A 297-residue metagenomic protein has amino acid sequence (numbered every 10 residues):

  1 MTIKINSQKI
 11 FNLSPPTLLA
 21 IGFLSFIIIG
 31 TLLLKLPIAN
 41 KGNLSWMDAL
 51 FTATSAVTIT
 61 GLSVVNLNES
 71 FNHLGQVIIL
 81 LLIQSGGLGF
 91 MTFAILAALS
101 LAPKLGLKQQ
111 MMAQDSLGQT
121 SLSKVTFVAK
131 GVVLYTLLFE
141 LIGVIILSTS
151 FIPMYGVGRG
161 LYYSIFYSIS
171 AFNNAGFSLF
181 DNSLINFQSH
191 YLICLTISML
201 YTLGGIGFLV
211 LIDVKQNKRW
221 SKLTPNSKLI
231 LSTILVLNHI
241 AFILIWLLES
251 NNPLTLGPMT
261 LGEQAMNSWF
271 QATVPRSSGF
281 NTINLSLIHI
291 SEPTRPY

Functional and structural regions predicted by a protein language model:
M1-Y297: Membrane-proximal intracellular helices of multi-pass ion channels
